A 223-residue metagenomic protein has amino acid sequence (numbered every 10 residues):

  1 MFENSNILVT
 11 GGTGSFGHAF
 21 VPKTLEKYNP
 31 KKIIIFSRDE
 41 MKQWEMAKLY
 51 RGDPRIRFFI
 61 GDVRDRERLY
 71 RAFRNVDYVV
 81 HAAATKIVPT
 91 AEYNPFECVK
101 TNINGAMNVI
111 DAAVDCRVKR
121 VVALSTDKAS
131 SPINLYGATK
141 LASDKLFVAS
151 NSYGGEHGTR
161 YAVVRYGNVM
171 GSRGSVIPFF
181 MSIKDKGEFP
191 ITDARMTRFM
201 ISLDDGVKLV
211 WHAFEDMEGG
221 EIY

Functional and structural regions predicted by a protein language model:
N6-E26: N-terminal Rossmann NAD(P)H-binding glycine-rich loop of SDR-like oxidoreductase domains
K23-K32, R117: Conserved S-adenosyl-L-methionine
Y28-K42: Conserved glycine-rich Rossmann-like NAD(P)H-binding loop of the short-chain dehydrogenase/reductase
S37, F59-I60, K100: Conserved residues in the N-terminal Rossmann fold of short-chain dehydrogenase/reductase
M41, R64, T197: Adenine-nucleotide cofactor-binding loop residues
R51, R57-Y78: Conserved Rossmann-fold cofactor-binding substructure of NAD(P)-dependent oxidoreductases
Y78-H81, T85-K145, A149, Y161: Conserved Rossmann-fold NAD(P)-dependent oxidoreductase catalytic core, especially the SDR/UDP-sugar
I133-Y136, L141-Y223: NAD(P)-dependent short-chain dehydrogenase/reductase
